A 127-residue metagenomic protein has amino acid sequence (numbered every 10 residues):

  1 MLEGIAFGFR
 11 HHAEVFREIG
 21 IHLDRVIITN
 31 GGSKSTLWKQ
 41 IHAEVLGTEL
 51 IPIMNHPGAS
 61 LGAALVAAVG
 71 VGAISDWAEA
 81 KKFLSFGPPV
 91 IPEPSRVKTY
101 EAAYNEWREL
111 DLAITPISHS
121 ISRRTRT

Functional and structural regions predicted by a protein language model:
M1-T127: Glycine/Thr-rich phosphate-binding loops that ligate phosphate moieties of nucleotide and other phosphorylated ligands
